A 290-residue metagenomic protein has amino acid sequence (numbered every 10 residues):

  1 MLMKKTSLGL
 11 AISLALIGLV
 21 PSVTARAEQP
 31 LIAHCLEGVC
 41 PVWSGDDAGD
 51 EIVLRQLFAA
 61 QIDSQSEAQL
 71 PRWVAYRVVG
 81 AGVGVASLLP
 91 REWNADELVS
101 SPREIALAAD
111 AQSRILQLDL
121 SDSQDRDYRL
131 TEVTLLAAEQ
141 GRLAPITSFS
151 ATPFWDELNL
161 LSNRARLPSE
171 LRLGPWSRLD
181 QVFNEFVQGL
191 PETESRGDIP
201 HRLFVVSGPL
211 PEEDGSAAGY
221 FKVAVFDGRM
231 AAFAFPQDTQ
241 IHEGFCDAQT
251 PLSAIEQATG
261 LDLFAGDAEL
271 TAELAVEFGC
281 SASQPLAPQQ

Functional and structural regions predicted by a protein language model:
L2-I12: Bacterial N-terminal signal peptides that target proteins for export
L2-K4, T24-P30, S281-A282, A287-Q290: Extended charged
A11-L19: Bacterial N-terminal signal peptides
A25-P71, A75, C280: N-terminal module-boundary/linker segments of secreted carbohydrate-active enzymes
D50-E51, D63-W73, G80, G84-V85 (+3 more regions): Generic detection of long, well-ordered alpha-helical segments
Q56-A137: Short, His- and charge-rich active-site/binding loops that engage polyanionic ligands
E104, A111-Q290: Domain-level detector of nuclease and nuclease-like folds in predominantly extracellular/periplasmic contexts
